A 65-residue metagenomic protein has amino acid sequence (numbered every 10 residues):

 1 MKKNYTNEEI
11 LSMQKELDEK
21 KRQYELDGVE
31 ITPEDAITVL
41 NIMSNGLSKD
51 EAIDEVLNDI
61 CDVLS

Functional and structural regions predicted by a protein language model:
M1-K3, D62-S65: Short intrinsically disordered terminal tails
M1-V29: N-terminal acidic leader/helix
P33-L64: Short, charge-rich amphipathic interface segments used for partner binding and complex assembly
